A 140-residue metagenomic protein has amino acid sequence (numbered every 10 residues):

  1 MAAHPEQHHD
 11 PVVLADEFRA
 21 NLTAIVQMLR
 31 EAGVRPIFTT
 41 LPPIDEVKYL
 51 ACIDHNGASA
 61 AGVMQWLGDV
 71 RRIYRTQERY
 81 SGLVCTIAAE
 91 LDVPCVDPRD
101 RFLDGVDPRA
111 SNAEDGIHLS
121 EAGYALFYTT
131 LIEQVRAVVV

Functional and structural regions predicted by a protein language model:
M1-V140: Alpha-helical cap/lid subdomain in secreted, periplasmic, or secretory-pathway luminal O-acyl-processing enzymes
